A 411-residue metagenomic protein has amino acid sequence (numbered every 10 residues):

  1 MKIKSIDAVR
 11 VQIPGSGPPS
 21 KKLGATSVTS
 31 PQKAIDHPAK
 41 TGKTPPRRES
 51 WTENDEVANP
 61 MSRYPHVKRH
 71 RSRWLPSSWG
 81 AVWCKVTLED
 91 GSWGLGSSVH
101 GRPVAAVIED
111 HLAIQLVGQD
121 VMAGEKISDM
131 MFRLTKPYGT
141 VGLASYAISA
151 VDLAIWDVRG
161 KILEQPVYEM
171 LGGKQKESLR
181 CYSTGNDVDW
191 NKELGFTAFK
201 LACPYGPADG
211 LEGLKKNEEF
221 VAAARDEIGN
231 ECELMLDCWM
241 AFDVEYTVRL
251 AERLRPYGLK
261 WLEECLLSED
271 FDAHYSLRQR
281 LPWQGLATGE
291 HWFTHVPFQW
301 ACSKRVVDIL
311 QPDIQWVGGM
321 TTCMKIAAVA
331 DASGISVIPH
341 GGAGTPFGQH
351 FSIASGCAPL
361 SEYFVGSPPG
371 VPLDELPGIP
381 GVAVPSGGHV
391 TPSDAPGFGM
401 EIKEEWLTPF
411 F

Functional and structural regions predicted by a protein language model:
K2-P19, G24-V67, H340-F411: Flexible C-terminal active-site loop/helix
I3, G91, L112, V151 (+8 more regions): Conserved, mostly hydrophobic/aromatic
P45-Y64, H70-S72, T87-I162: Metal- or metallocofactor-binding catalytic centers and their adjacent structured scaffolds across diverse enzyme
M61-P65, I114, E252, G258 (+3 more regions): Shared catalytic-loop signature of beta/alpha-barrel
L75-S78: Short loop/turn motifs at secondary-structure junctions and domain boundaries
V82-L88, G381: Short beta-strand elements
G172-L277, L281: Metal-dependent enolase-superfamily TIM-barrel catalytic cores that perform enediolate-based chemistry
